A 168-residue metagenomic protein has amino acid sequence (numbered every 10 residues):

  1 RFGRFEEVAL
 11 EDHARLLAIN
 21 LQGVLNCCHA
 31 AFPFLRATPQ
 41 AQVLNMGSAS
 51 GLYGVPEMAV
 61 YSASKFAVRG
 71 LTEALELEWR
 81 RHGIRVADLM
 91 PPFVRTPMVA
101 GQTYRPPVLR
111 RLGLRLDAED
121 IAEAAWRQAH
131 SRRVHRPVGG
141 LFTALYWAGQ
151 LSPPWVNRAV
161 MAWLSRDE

Functional and structural regions predicted by a protein language model:
R4-F5, D12-A14: Substrate-binding pocket helix/loop in short-chain dehydrogenase/reductase
F5-E6, V55-A59: Active-site loop immediately N-terminal to the catalytic Tyr-X3-Lys motif of short-chain dehydrogenase/reductase
C28, S64: Active-site helix of classical SDR
A30-P39: A short helix-coil junction within the Rossmann-fold of NAD(P)-dependent oxidoreductases
S48: Residue(s) in the substrate-gating loop at a strand-loop-helix junction that position the organic substrate next
Y53, A74-R85: Active-site-adjacent segment of SDR/Rossmann-fold oxidoreductases
D88, L109-T143: C-terminal helical subdomain
